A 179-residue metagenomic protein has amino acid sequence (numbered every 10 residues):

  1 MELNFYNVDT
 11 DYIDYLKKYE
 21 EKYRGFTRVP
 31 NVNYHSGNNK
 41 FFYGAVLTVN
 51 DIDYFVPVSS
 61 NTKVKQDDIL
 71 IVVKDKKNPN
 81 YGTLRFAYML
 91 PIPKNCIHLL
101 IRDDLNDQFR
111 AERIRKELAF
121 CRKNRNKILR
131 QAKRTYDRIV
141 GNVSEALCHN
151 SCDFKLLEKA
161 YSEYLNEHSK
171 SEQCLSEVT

Functional and structural regions predicted by a protein language model:
M1, K76-T179: C-terminal terminal-subdomain/extension
M1-N39: GIY-YIG nuclease catalytic motif and its immediate N-terminal context
Y12, N50-I52, N61, I92-H98: Short loop/turn segments at secondary-structure transitions that flank enzyme active sites
R24-R28, K63-K65, V73-K77, Q108-A111: Short, low-complexity, polar/charged sequence segments that are solvent-exposed and flexible
F41-V49: Catalytic nucleophile-His microenvironment captured as a short glycine-rich beta-strand/loop that brackets
T48-R85: Compact nucleic-acid interaction/catalytic patches
